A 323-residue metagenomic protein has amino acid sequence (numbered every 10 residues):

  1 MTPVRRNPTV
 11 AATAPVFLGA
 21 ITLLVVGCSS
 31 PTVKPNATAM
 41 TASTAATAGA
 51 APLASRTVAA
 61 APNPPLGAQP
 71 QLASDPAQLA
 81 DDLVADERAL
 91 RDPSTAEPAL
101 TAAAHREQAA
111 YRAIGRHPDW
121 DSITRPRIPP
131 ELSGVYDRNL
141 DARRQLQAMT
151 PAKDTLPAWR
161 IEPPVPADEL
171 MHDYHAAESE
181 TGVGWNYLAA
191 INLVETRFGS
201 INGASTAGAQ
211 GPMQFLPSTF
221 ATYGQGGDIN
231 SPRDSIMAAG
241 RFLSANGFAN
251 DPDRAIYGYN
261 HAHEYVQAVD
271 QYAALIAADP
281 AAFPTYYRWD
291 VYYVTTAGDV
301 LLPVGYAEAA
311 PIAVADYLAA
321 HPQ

Functional and structural regions predicted by a protein language model:
M1, I21-G27, D316-L318, Q323: Proline/serine/threonine-rich low-complexity "mucin-like" segments in extracytoplasmic/periplasmic regions that act as
M1-L18: N-terminal export and membrane-targeting signals
P3, C28, Y287-R288: Iron-associated oxidoreductase/ferritin-like identity signal
L23-S43, A50: C-terminal region of N-terminal signal peptides and the immediate post-cleavage residues of exported proteins
P31-P35, A60, P64-L170, D290: N-terminal export signals and maturation junctions of secreted/periplasmic proteins
D119-P303: Catalytic glycan-binding domains that act on GlcNAc-containing polysaccharides
V294-Q323: Intrinsically disordered, low-complexity polar segments
